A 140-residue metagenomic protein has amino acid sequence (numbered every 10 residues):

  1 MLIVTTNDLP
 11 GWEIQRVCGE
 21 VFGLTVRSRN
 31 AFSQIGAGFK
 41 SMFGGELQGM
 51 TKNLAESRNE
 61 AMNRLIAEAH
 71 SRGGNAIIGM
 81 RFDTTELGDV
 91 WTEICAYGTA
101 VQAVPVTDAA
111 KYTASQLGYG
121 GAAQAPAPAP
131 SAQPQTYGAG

Functional and structural regions predicted by a protein language model:
M1-A31, T92-G140: N-terminal presequence-like segments and the immediate start of the first folded domain
D8-L9, I14, G44-Q48, A55 (+2 more regions): Short capping/connector residues at structural and topological boundaries
V21, V26, Q34-R81: Short, well-ordered alpha-helical segments
A76-L87, D108-G118: Short, conserved loop-to-beta-strand elements that form functional interface hotspots
